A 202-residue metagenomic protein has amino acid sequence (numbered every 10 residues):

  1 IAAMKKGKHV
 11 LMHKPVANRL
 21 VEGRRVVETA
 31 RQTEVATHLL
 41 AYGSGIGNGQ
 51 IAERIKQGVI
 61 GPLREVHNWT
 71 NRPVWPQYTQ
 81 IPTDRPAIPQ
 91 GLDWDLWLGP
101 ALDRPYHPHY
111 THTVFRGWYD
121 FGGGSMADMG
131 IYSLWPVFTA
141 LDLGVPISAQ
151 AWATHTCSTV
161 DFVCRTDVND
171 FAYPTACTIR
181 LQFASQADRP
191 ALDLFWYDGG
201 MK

Functional and structural regions predicted by a protein language model:
M4: Short alpha-helix at the nucleotide-sugar/activated-sugar donor binding site of glycosyltransferases and closely
K8, P76-T79, Y119, D161-V163: Generic, low-specificity signal for short hydrophobic/alpha-helical stretches with a mild N-terminal bias, encompassing
H9-L11, V16-L96: A contiguous active-site-proximal alpha/beta segment in oxidoreductase catalytic domains
R85-K202: Glycine-rich, aromatic-lined ligand/substrate-binding cores of catalytic and carbohydrate-binding domains
